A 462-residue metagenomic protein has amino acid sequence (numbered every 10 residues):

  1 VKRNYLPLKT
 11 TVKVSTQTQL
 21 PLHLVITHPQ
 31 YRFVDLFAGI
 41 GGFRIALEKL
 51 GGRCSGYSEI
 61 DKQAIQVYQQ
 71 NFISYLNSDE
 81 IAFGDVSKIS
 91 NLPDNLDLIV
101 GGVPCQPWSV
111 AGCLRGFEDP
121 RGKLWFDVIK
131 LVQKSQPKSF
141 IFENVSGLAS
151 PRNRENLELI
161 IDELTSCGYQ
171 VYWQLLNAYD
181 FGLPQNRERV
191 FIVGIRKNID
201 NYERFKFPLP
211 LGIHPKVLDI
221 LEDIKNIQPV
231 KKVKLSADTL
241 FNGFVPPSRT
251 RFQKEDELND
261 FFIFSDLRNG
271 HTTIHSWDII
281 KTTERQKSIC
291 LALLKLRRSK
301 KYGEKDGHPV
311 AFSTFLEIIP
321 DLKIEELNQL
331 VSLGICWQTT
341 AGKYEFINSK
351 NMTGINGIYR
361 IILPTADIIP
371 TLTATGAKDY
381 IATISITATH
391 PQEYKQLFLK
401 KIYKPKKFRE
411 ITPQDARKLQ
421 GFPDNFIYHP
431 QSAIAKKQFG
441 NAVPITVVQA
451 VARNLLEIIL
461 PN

Functional and structural regions predicted by a protein language model:
R3, L20, F262-N462: C-terminal target-recognition/interaction regions appended to catalytic cores
R3-Q136, F142, S146-E158, T165: Core alpha/beta nucleotide-donor-binding catalytic domains of modification enzymes
F33, Y57, I81-A82, V171-W173 (+2 more regions): Conserved beta-strand scaffold positions in the cores of enzyme catalytic domains, especially in NTP/NDP-utilizing
G41, K62, P104-Q106, S146-G147 (+4 more regions): Short, solvent-exposed loop/turn segments at secondary-structure junctions
N71, F207-P210, I386-T389: Short Gly/aromatic-enriched secondary-structure transition segments
I89-L96, A111-I362: Class I S-adenosyl-L-methionine
Q106, D219-K225, K378, F426: Glycine-centered loop/turn positions within well-structured domains that cap or flank conserved ligand/cofactor-binding
